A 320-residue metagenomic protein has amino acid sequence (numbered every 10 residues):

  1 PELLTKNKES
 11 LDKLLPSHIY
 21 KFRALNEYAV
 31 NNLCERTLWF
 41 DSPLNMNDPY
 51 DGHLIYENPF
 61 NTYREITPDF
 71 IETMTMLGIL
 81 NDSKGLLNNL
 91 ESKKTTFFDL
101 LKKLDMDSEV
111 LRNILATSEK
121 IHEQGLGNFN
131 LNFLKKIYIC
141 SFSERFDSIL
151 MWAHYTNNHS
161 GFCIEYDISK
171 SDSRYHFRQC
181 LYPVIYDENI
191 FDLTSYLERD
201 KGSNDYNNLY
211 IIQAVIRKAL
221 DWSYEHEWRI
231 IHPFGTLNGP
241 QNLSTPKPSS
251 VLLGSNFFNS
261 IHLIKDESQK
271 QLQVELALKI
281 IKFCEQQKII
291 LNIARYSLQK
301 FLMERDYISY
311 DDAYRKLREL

Functional and structural regions predicted by a protein language model:
P1-L320: Partner-binding and oligomerization surfaces adjacent to conserved cores of proteins that assemble macromolecular
